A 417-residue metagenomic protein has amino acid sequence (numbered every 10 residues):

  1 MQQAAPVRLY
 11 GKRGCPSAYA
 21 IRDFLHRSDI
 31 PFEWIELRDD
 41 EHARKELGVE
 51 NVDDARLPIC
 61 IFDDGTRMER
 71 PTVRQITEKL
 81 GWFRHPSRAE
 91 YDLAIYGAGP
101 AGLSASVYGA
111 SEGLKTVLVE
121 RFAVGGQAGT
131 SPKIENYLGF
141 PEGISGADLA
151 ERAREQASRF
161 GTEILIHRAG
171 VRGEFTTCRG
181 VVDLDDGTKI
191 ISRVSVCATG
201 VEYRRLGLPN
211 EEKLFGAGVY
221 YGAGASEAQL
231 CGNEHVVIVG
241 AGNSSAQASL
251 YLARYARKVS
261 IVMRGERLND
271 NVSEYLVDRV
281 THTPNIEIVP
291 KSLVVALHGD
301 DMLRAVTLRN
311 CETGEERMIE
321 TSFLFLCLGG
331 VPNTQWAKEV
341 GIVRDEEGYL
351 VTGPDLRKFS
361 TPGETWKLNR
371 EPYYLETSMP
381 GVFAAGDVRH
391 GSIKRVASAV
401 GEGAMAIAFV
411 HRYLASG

Functional and structural regions predicted by a protein language model:
R13-D53, L57, T66, V73 (+2 more regions): N-terminal Rossmann-like dinucleotide/flavin-binding domain of flavoprotein oxidoreductases that bind FAD/FMN
P16, G99-A101, A123, V201-Y203 (+3 more regions): Residue-level detector of alpha-helix initiation sites
Q75-Y91, T199-Y255, V351: Glycine-rich dinucleotide-binding loop and its adjacent helix/turn
Y91-L118, S245-A253: N-terminal Rossmann-like FAD-binding beta1-loop-alpha1 element of flavoenzymes
A94, S111-T130, K258-D270: Glycine-rich FAD pyrophosphate-binding loop
A150-D185, K189-S192, A253-N369, R412-S416: A Rossmann-like FAD-binding core segment of flavoenzymes
G207, K213-L230, C327-I393: FAD-site-proximal beta/loop scaffold in flavoenzymes
A397-Y413: An active-site-proximal "capping" alpha-helix that borders the catalytic cofactor pocket
